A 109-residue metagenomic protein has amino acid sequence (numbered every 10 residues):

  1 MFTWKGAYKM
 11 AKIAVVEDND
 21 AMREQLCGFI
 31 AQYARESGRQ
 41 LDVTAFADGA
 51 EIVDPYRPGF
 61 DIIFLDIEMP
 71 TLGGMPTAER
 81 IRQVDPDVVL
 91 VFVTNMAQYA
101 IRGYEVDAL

Functional and structural regions predicted by a protein language model:
M1-K9: Short, Lys/Arg-enriched N-terminal segments with co-localized hydrophobic residues within the first ~10-30 amino acids
G6, E36, P55-Y56, Q83: Generic structural signal for beta-strand residues in well-ordered domains
M10, Q40-D42, D87, A108-L109: A generic structural signal for alpha->beta connector loops
N19-T44, Q83: Two-component/phosphorelay signaling modules centered on CheY-like receiver
D42-I62: Acidic, metal-coordinating helix/loop segments flanking the phosphotransfer/catalytic sites of two-component signaling
D54, F60-L109: CheY-like receiver
